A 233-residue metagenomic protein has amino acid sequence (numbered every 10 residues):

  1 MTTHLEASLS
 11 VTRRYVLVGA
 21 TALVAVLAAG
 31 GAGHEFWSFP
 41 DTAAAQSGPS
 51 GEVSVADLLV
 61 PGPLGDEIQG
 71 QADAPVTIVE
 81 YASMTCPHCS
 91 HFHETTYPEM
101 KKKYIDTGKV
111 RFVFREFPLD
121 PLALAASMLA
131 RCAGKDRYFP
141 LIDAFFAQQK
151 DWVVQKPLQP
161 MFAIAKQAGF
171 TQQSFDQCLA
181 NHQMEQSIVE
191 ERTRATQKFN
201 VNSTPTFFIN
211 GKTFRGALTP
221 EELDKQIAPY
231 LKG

Functional and structural regions predicted by a protein language model:
T2-A20, V24-G48, I164-G233: C-terminal cap of thioredoxin/glutaredoxin-like
G48-V60: N-terminal low-complexity, Pro/Thr/Ser-rich intrinsically disordered segments that act as propeptides or flexible
V55, D73-P75, S203-T204: A structure-centric signal for secondary-structure junctions around beta-strands
L59-V76: A short beta-strand-turn-helix
A72, I105-T107, N200-N202: Extracellular/periplasmic catalytic domains that process cell-envelope and extracellular macromolecules
E80-S83, V201: Processing junctions and N-termini across compartments
A82-T85, S90-K166: Structural alpha/beta surface segment adjacent to cysteine/selenocysteine redox centers across thiol/disulfide enzymes
